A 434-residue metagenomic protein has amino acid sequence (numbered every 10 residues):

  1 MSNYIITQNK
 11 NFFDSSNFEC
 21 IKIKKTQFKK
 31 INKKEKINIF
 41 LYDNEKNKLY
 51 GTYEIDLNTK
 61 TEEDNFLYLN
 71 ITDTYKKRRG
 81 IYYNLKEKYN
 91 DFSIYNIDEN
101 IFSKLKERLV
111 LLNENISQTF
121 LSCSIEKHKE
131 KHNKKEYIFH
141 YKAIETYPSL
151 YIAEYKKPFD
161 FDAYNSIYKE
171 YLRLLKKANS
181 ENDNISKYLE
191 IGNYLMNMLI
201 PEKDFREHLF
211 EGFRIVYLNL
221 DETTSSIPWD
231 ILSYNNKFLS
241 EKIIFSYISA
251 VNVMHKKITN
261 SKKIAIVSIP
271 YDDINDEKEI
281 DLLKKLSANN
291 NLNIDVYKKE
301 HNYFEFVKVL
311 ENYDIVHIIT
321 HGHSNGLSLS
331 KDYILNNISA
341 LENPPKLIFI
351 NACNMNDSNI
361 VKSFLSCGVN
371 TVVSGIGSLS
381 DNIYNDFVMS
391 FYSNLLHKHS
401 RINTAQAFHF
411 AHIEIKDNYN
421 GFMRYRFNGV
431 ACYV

Functional and structural regions predicted by a protein language model:
N3-T26, K60-I116: Contiguous surface segments at macromolecular interaction interfaces
K30-D43: Short coil-to-beta transition motif at edge beta-strands of beta-rich domains
L49-T59: Short beta-strand-centered aromatic/proline hotspots
E114-K187, G212-L220: Amphipathic alpha-helical protein-protein interaction segments
F159-E181, S186-L189, M198-I200, D204-F213 (+3 more regions): A domain-level signal for caspase-like cysteine endopeptidase catalytic cores and their zymogen-processing architecture
S240-K242, Y247-V253, L329-P344, M389-V434: Caspase-like cysteine protease fold
H301-F304, E311, G322-V373, D386-F387 (+3 more regions): Cysteine protease catalytic core and zymogen-processing segment of caspase-like enzymes
V372-N382: Short acidic/histidine-rich active-site segments
